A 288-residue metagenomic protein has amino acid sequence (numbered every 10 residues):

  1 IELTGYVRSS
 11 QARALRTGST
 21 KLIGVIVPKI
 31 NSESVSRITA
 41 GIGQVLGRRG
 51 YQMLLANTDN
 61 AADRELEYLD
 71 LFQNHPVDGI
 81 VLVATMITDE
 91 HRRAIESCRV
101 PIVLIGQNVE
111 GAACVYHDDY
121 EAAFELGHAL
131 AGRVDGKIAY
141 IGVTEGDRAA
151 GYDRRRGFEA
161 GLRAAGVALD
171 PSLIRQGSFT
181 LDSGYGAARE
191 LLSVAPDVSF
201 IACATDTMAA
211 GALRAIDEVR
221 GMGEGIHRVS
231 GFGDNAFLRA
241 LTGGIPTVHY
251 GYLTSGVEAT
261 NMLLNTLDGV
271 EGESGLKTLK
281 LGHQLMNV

Functional and structural regions predicted by a protein language model:
Y6-G79: Amphipathic helical "hinge" segments at domain boundaries
P28-R37, L55-R64, V115-E125, I141-R189 (+4 more regions): Hinge/beta->alpha junction and helix N-cap segments in small-molecule ligand-binding domains
N60, V83-H128, R133, E145 (+2 more regions): Flexible loop/hinge segments that line or gate small-molecule binding clefts
D63-P76, D182-D197: Short, well-structured alpha-helical segments in soluble
V77-V83, A139-G142, I174, A195-T205 (+1 more regions): Periplasmic-binding protein-like
G136-K137, L169-L173, R220-R228: Short acidic capping loops at alpha-helix termini that bridge into adjacent secondary structure
V194-F200, T205-V288: Flexible loop/turn connectors
